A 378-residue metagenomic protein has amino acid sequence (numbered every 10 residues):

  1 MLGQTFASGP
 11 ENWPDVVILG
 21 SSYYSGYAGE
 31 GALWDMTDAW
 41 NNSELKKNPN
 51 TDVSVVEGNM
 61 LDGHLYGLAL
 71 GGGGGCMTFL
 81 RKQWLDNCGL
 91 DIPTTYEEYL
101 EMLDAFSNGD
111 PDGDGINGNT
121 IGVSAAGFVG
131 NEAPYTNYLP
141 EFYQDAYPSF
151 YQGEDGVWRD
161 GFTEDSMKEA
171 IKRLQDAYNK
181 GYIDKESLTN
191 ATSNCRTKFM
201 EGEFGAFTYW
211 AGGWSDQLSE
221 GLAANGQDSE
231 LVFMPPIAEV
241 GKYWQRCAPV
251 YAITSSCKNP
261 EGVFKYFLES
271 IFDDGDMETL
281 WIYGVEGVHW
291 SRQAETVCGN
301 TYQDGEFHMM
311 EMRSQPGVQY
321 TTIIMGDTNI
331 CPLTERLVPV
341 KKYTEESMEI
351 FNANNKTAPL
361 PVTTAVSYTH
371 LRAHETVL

Functional and structural regions predicted by a protein language model:
M1-R372, L378: Extracytoplasmic/secretory soluble proteins
